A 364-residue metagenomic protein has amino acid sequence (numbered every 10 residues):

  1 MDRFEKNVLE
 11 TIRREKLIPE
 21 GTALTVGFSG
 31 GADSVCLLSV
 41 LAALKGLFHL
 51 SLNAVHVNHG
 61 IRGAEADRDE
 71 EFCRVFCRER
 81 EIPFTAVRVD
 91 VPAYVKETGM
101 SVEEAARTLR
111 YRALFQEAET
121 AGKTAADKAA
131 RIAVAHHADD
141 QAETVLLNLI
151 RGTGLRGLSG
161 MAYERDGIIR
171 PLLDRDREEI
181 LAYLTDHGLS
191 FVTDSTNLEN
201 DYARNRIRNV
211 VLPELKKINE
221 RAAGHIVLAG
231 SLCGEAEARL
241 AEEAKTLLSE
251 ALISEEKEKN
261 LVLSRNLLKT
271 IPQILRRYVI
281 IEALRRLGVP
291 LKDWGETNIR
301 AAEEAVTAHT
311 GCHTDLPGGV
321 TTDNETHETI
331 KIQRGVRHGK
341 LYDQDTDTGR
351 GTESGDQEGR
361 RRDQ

Functional and structural regions predicted by a protein language model:
M1-V210: Core alpha/beta nucleotide-donor-binding catalytic domains of modification enzymes
R3-D33, K45, S51-N53, V57 (+6 more regions): AMP-forming adenylation/ATP pyrophosphatase catalytic core
S101-V102, N219, A238-R239: A general structural signal for short secondary-structure boundary/capping elements
S195, L215, L287-G288: Short amphipathic alpha-helical interaction patches enriched in hydrophobic/aromatic residues with interspersed Lys/Arg
N197-R204, A223-G234: Internal, active-site/partner-interface "lid" segment
R208-I226: Conserved anion/nucleotide-ligand pocket segment
